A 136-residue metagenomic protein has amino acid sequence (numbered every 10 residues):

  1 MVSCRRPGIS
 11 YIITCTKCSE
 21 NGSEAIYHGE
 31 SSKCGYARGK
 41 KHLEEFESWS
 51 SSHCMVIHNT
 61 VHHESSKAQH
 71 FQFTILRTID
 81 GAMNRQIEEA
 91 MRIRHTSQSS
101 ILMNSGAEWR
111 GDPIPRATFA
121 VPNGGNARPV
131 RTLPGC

Functional and structural regions predicted by a protein language model:
M1-P7, E88-E89: Nucleic-acid-interacting cores, centered on viral/eukaryotic replication and modification enzymes
C4-K17: Short coil-to-beta transition motif at edge beta-strands of beta-rich domains
Y11-T14, E24-S32, R85: GIY-YIG nuclease signature motif recognition
T16-E20, S32-Y36, T78-G81, R92: Conserved beta-strand elements of beta-rich interaction domains across eukaryotes, especially beta-propellers
N21-I26, K67-A68: Short coil-to-beta-strand transition motifs
K33-D80, P113-F119: Conserved short loop/helix modules at catalytic or binding sites in compact beta-alpha or helix-hairpin-helix contexts
M91-L102: Short arginine-rich
S105-C136: Long, low-complexity intrinsically disordered regulatory regions
